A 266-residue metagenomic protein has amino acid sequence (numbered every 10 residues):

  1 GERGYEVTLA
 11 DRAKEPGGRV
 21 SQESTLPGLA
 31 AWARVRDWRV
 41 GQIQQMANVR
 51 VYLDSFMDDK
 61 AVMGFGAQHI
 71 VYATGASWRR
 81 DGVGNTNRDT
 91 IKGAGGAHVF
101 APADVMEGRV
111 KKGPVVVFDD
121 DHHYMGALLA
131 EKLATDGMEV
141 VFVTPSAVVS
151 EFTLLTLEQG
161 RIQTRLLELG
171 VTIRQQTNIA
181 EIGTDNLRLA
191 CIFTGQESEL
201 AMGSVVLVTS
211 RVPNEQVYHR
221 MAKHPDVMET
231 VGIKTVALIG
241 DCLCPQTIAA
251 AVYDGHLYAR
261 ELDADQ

Functional and structural regions predicted by a protein language model:
G1-R50, V117-R161, L169-T172, Q216 (+2 more regions): Beta1-alpha1 glycine-rich phosphate/pyrophosphate-binding loop at the start of Rossmann-like nucleotide-binding domains
P16, F56-M57, V105, C242: Hydrophobic pocket-lining residues within nucleotide cofactor-binding pockets
R19-V20, S77, V212, C242: Gly/Ser/Thr-rich beta-alpha loop segments that engage phosphate groups in nucleotides
V20-Q22, F65, D81-T86, L154 (+1 more regions): Short acidic, glycine/serine/threonine-rich loops at helix termini
S21-Q22, R79, C244, A259: Short, electropositive, low-hydrophobicity segments enriched in small/polar residues
A33-R80, A94-A97, P102-D104, V110-K112 (+1 more regions): A Rossmann-like FAD-binding core segment of flavoenzymes
T86-H123, N186, L200-D265: FAD-site-proximal beta/loop scaffold in flavoenzymes
